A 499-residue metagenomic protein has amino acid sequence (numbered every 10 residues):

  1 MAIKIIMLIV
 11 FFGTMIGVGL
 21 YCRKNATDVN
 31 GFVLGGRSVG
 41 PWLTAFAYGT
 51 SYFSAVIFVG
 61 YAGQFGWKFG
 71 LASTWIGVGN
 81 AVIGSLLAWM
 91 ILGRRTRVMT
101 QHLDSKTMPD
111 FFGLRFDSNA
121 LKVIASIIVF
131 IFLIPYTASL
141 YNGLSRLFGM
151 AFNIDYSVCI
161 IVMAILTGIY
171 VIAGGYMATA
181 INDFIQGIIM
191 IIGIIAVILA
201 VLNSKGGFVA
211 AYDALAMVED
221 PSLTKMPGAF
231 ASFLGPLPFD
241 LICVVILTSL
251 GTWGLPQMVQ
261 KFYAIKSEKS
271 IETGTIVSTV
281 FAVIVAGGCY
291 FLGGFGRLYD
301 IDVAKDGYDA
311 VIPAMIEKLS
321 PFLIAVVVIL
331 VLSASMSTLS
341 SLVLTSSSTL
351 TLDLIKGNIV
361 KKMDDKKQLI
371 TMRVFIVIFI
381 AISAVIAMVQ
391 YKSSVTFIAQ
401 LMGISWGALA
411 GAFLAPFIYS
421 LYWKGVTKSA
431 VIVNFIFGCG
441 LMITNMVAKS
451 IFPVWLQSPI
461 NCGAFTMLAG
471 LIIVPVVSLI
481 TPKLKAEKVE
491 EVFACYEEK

Functional and structural regions predicted by a protein language model:
M1-K499: Membrane-embedded helix-loop-helix hairpins and adjacent transmembrane boundary segments in multi-pass transporters
